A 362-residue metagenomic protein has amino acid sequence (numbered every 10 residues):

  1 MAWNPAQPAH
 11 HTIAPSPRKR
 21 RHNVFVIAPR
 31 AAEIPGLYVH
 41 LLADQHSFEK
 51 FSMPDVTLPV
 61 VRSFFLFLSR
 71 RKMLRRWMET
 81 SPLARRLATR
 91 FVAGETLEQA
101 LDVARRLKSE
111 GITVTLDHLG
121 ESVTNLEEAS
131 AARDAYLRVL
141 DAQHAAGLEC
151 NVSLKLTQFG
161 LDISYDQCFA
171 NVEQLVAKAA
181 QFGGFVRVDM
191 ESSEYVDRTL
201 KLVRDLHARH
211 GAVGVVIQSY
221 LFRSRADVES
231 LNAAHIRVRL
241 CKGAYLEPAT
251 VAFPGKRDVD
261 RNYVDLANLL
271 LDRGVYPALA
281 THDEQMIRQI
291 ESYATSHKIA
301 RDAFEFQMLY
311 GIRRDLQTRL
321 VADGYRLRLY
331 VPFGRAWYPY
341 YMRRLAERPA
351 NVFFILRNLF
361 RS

Functional and structural regions predicted by a protein language model:
Q7-H11, H22, Y38-H40, Q45-H46: Low-complexity, intrinsically disordered or signal/transmembrane-proximal segments
P8, R20, G36-Y38, D323 (+1 more regions): Intrinsically disordered, low-complexity segments enriched in small/polar residues
A9-H10, V24, A31, K50: Low-complexity intrinsically disordered segments
P15, R21-H22, R30-I34, Y38: Periodic, rod-like helical contexts
I27, V39, A43-D44, K50 (+1 more regions): Generic detector of low-complexity/intrinsically disordered segments and short hydrophobic N-terminal stretches
F51-S362: Positively charged, amphipathic and often flexible ligand-engagement surfaces
